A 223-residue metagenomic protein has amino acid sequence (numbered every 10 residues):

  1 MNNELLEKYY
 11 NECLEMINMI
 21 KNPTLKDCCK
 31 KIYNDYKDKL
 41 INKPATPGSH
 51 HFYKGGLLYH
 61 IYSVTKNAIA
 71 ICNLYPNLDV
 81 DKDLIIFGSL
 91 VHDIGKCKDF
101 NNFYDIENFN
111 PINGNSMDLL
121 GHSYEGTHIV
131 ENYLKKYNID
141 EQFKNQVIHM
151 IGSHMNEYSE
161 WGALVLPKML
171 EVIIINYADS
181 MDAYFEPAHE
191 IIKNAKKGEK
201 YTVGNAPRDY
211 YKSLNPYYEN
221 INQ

Functional and structural regions predicted by a protein language model:
N2-G114: Acidic/His-rich, divalent-metal-binding segments that scaffold phosphate/diphosphate chemistry
K26-Y36, L120, G204, R208-Y210 (+1 more regions): Short N-terminal helix-initiation segments at or just after the protein's N-terminus
K37, K54-G55, S116, I148 (+2 more regions): Generic secondary-structure boundary/loop-capping signal
S49, L74-N194: Divalent metal-dependent catalytic cores for phosphoryl transfer on phosphate-bearing substrates
S63, A70, L84, D182-F185 (+2 more regions): Low-complexity, compositionally biased segments
W161-M169, S213-Q223: Charged/polar, low-hydrophobicity segments characteristic of intrinsically disordered regions and flexible loops
N176, Y201-N205, D209, P216 (+1 more regions): N-terminal intrinsically disordered, cationic/polar leader segments that include organellar targeting peptides
K196-E199: C-terminal functional modules
